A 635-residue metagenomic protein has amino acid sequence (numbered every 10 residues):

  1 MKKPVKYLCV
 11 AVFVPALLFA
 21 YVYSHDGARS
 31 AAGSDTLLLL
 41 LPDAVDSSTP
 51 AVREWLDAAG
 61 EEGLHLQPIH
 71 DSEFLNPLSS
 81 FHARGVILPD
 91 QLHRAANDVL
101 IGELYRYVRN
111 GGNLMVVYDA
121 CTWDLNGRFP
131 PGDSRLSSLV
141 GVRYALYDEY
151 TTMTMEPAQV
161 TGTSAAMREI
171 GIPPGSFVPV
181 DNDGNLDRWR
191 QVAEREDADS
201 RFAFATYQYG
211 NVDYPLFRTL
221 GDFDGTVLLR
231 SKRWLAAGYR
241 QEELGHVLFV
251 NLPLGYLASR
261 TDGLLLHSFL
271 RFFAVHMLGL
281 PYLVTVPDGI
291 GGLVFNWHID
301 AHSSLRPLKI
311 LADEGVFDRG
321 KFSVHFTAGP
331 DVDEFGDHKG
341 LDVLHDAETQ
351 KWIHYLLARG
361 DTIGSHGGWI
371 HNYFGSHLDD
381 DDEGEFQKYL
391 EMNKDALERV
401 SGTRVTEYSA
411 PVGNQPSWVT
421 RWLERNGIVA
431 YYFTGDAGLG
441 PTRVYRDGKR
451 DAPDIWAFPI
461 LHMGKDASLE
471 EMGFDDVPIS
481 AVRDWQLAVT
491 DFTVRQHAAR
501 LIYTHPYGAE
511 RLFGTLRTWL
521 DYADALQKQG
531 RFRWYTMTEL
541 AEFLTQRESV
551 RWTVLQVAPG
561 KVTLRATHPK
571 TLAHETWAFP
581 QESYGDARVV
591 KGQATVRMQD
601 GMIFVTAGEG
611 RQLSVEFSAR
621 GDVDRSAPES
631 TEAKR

Functional and structural regions predicted by a protein language model:
Y23-G33, D222-G225, R233-L235, R240-W297 (+3 more regions): Extracellular ligand-binding/catalytic regions of CAZymes and related secreted enzymes and adhesion modules
S47-P130, V324: Helical hinge/lid and interdomain linker segments adjacent to catalytic or ligand-binding clefts that mediate domain
R94-D187: A glycine-rich, often tryptophan-bearing local segment used as a flexible ligand/cofactor-contacting loop or short
D98, Q599-K634: C-terminal beta-strand-rich structural cap/linker in extracellular carbohydrate-active enzymes
T122-W123, R135, R143-T161, V316-V419 (+3 more regions): Metal-dependent polysaccharide deacetylase catalytic core of the NodB/CE4 family, i.e., the active-site-bearing domain
Y150-E243: Catalytic beta-strand/loop cores that center a nucleophilic Ser/Cys/Thr and support acyl-enzyme chemistry
G292-D300, L461-E539: Catalytic grooves of carbohydrate-active enzymes
T538-E582: Surface beta-strand/loop "capping" patches
